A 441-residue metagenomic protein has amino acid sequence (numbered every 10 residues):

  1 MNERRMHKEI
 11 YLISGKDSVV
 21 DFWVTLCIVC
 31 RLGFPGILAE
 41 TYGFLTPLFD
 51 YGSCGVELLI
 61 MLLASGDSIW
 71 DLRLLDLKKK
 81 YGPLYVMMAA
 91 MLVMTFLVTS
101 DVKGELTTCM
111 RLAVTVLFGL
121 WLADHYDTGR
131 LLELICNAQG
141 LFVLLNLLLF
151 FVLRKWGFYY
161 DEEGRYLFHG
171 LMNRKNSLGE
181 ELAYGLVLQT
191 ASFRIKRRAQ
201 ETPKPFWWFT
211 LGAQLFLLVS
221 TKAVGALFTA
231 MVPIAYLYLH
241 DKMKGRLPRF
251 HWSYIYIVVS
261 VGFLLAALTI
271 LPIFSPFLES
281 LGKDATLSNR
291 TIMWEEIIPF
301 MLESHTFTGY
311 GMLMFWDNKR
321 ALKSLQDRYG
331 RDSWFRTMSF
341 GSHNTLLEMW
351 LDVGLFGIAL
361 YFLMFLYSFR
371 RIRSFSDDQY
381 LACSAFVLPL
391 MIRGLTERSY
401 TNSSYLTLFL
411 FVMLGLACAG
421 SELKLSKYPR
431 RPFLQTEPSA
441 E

Functional and structural regions predicted by a protein language model:
M1-V93, D127-E133, N137, S192-T202 (+2 more regions): Transmembrane signal-anchor hairpin modules in multi-pass inner-membrane enzymes, especially those that act on
V24-V29, F206, T210-G212, F340 (+2 more regions): Loop-to-helix entry and N-terminal half of a specific, functionally important transmembrane alpha helix in multi-pass
K80-A90, D101-D124, L134-C136, V143-L147: Aromatic-anchored transmembrane helix interface
L132-Y160, N173-M243, Y367: Alpha-helical transmembrane segments of multi-pass inner-membrane proteins
E163-L171, R249, L264-E296, D317-R320 (+1 more regions): Flexible juxtamembrane loops connecting transmembrane helices in multi-pass membrane enzymes that build or modify
A235-M243, H251, D352-M391, Y428-P432 (+1 more regions): Hydrophobic transmembrane alpha-helices and their immediate junctions
L281-E295, S304-V353: Long extracytoplasmic/lumenal interhelical loops at the membrane interface of multi-pass membrane proteins
C383-L395, S399-E441: Transmembrane alpha-helices of multi-pass inner-membrane enzymes
